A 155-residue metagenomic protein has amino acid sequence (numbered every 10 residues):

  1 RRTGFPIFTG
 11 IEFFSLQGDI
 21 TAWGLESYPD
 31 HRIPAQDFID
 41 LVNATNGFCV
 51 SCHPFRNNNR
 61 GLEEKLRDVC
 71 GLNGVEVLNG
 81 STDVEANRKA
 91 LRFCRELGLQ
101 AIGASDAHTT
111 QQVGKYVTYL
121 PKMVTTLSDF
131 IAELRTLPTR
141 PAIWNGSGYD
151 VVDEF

Functional and structural regions predicted by a protein language model:
T3-P29, D40, N57-F155: Charged catalytic cores and adjacent phosphate/nucleic-acid-binding surfaces used for phosphate/nucleic-acid chemistry
V42-S51: Short beta-strand/loop segments at the ligand-binding rim of alpha/beta enzyme cores
V50-N58: Aromatic-lined carbohydrate-recognition surfaces of secreted/lumenal glycan-active proteins
